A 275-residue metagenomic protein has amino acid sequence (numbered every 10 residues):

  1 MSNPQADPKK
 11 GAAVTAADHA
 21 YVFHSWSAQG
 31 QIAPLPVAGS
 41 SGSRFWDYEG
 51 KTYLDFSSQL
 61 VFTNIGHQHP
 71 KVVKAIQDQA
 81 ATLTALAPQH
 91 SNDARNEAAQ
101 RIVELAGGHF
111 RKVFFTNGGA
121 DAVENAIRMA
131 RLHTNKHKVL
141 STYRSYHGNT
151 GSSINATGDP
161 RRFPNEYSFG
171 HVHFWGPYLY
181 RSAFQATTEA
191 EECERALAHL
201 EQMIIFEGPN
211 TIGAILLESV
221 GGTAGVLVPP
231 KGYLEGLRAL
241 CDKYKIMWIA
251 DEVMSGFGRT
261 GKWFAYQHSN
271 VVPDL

Functional and structural regions predicted by a protein language model:
S2-L275: Conserved N-terminal phosphate-binding loop of PLP-dependent enzymes in the Aspartate aminotransferase
